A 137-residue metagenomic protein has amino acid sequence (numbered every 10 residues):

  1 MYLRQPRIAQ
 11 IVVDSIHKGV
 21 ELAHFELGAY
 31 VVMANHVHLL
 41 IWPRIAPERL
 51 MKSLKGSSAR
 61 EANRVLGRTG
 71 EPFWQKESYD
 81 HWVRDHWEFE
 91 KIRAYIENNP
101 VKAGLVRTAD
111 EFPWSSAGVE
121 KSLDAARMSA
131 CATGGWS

Functional and structural regions predicted by a protein language model:
M1-S137: Short catalytic/metal-binding and nucleic-acid-binding patches
